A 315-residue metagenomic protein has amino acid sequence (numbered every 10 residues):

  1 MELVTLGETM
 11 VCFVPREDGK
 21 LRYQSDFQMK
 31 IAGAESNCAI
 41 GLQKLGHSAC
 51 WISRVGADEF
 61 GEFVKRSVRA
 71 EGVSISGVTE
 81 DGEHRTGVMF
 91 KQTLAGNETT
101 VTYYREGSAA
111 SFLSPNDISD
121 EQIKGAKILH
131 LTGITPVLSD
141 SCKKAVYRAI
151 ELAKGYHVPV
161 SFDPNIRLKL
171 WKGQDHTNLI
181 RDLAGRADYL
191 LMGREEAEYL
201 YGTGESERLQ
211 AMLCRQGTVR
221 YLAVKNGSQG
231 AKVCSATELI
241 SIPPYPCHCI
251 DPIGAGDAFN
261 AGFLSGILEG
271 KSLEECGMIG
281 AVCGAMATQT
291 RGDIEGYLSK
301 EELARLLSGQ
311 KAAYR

Functional and structural regions predicted by a protein language model:
M1-S74, N97, I294, R315: Glycine-rich phosphate/adenosyl-contacting loop at the front of the ribokinase-like
L3-V4, E151, E205-R315: Conserved phosphate-binding/catalytic region of the ribokinase-like
I40, V88-Q92, G230-V233: Short beta-strand scaffold segments in enzyme catalytic cores
L42, G193, G256: Short, conserved phosphate/pyrophosphate- and ester-handling motifs at nucleotide-, phospho-/glycolipid
S48-G133, A304-R315: Conserved N-terminal subdomain of the carbohydrate kinase-like
E59-V73, A153, T177-A187, C247: Short, electropositive alpha-helical surface patch
E121-Q122, D182-L183, R215: Structural alpha-helical scaffold elements that stabilize or flank donor/cofactor-binding regions in carbohydrate
I128, I134-A211, Q229-G230: Conserved beta-alpha-beta core of the PfkB/ribokinase-like small-molecule kinase fold
